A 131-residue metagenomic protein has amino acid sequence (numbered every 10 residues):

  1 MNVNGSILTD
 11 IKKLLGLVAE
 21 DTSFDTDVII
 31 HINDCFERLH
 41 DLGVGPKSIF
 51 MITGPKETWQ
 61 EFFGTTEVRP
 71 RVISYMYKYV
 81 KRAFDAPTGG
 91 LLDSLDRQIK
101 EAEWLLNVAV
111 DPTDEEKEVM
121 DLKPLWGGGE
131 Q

Functional and structural regions predicted by a protein language model:
M1-V68, E103-Q131: Conserved short "hinge" loops at termini or chain/domain junctions
G43, F84-L91, L95: Long, hydrophobic, amphipathic alpha-helical segments used as structural scaffolds
S74-D85: Short, hydrophobic/amphipathic alpha-helical patches that form generic packing surfaces within helical domains
L92-V108: Domain-level detector for trafficking modules
